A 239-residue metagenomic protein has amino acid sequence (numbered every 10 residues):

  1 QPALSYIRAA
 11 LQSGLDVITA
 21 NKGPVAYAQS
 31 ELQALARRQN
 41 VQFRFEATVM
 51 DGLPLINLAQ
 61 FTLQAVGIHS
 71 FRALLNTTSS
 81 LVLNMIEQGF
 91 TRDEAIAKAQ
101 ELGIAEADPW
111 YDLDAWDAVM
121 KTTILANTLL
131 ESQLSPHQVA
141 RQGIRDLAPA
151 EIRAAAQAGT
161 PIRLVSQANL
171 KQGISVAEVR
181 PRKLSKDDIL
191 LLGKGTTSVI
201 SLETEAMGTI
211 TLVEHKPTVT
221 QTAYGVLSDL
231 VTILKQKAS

Functional and structural regions predicted by a protein language model:
Q1-S13, A20-Q60: Rossmann-fold NAD(P)-binding glycine/threonine-rich loop
P2, Y27, M50, P54 (+7 more regions): Conserved active-site and cofactor/substrate-binding residues in soluble primary-metabolism enzymes
R8, A26, Q33, I56-Q60 (+6 more regions): Predominant activation on well-ordered alpha-helical scaffold segments within soluble catalytic domains
V17, Q42-F43, E106, I162: Hydrophobic beta-strand scaffold residues
R37-A105, D112-D117, I124: Rossmann-like NAD(P)H-binding beta-loop-alpha module
M85, I96-V199: Substrate-binding/catalytic subdomain of NAD(P)-dependent oxidoreductase enzymes
Q88-R92, L129-H137, T232-S239: Short helix-capping/linker segments at secondary-structure and domain boundaries
D188-S239: ATP-dependent carboxylate/acyl-activation modules
